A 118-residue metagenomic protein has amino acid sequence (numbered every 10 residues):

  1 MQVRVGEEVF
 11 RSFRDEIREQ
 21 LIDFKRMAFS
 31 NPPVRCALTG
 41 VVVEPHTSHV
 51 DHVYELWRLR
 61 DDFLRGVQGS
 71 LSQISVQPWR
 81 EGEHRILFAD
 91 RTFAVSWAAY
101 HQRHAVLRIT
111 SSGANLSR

Functional and structural regions predicted by a protein language model:
M1-M27, V41-E44: A boundary/linker detector
M1-V5, C36, P45, E55-R58: Secondary-structure junction/capping motif
I17, L21, K25, F29-P32 (+3 more regions): Generic secondary-structure transition motif, activating predominantly at the C-termini of alpha-helices
I22-F24, R35-C36, V95-A98: A generic local structural motif
A28-V34, R103-L107: Short metal-coordination and nucleic-acid-contact micro-motifs, chiefly zinc-binding Cys/His arrays
R35-G40, S111: Short cysteine-rich clusters marking metal-coordination/redox-active sites
V41-V106: Histidine-centered nuclease catalytic patch
V41-V42, G113-S117: Cys/His-rich metal-chelating microdomains
